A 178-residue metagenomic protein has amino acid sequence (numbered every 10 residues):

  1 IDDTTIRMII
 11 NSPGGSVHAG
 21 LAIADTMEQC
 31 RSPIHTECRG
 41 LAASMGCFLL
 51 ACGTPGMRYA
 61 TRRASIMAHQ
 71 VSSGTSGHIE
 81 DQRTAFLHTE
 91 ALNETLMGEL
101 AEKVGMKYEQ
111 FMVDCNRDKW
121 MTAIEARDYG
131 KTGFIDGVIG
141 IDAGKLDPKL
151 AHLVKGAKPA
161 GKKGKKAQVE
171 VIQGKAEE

Functional and structural regions predicted by a protein language model:
I1-M45, C52-E178: N-terminal organellar transit peptides
